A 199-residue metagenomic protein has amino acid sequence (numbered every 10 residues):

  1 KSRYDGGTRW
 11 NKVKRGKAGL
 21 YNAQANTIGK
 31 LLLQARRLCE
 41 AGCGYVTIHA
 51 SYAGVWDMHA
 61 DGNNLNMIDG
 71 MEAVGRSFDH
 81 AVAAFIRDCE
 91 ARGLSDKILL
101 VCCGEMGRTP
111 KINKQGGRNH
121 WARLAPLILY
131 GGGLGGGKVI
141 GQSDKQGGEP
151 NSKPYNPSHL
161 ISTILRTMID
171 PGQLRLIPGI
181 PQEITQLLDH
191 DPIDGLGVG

Functional and structural regions predicted by a protein language model:
K1-G199: Ligand-binding pockets and gating/stacking loops
